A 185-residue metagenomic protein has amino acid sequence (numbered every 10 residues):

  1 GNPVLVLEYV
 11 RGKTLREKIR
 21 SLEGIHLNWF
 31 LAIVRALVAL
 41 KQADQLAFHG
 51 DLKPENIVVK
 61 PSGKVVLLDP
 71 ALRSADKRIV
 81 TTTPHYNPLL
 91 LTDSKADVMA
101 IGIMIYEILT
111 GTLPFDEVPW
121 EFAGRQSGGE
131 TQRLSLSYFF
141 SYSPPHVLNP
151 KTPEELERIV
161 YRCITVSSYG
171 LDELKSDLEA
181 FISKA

Functional and structural regions predicted by a protein language model:
N2-T14: Conserved short submotifs of the Hanks-type protein kinase catalytic core that shape the nucleotide-binding pocket
T14-E23: AlphaC helix of the protein kinase catalytic domain
K41-V59: Catalytic-loop of the protein kinase fold
T110-P114: Structural helix C-cap motif within protein kinase domains
K151-I164: Conserved C-terminal C-lobe helix
T165-A185: Terminal C-lobe "cap" of eukaryotic-type protein kinase domains
